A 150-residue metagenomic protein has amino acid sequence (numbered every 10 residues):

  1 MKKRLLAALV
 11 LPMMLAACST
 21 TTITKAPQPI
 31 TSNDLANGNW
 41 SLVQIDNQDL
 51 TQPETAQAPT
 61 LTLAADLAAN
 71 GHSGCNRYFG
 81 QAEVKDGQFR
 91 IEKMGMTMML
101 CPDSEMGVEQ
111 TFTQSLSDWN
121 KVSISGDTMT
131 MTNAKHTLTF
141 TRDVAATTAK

Functional and structural regions predicted by a protein language model:
K2-R4, C18-K150: Lipid interaction determinants
A8-A16: Bacterial N-terminal signal peptides
